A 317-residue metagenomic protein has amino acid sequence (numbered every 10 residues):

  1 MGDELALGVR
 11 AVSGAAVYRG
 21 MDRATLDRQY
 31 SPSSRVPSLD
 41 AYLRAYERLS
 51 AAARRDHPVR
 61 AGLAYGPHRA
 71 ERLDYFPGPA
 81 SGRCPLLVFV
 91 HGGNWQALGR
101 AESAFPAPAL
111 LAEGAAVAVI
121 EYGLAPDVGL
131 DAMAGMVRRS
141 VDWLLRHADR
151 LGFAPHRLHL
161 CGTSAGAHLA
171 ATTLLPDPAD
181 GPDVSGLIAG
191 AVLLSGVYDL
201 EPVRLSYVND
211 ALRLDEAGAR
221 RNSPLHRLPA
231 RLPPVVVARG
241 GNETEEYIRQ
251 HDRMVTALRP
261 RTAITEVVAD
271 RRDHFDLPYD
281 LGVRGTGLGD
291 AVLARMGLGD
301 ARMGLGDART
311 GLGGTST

Functional and structural regions predicted by a protein language model:
Q29-S81: N-terminal cap/lid segment of alpha/beta-hydrolase-fold proteins
R83-G93: Short beta-strand element of the alpha/beta-hydrolase
L87-F89, V117, V235: Hydrophobic beta-strand anchors of alpha/beta hydrolase catalytic cores
V90, L194, A269-R272: Alpha/beta-hydrolase
A101-V119: Short amphipathic alpha-helix adjacent to the substrate-entry channel of hydrolases
R139-Y207: Primarily recognizes the serine-hydrolase "nucleophile elbow" in alpha/beta-hydrolase and SGNH/GDSL folds
V184-S185, G190, G196-R204, E216-D252: The feature captures the conserved acid-bearing segment of alpha/beta-hydrolase catalytic domains
I248, D252, R259-D300, G311-T317: C-terminal catalytic histidine-bearing segment of alpha/beta-hydrolase fold enzymes
